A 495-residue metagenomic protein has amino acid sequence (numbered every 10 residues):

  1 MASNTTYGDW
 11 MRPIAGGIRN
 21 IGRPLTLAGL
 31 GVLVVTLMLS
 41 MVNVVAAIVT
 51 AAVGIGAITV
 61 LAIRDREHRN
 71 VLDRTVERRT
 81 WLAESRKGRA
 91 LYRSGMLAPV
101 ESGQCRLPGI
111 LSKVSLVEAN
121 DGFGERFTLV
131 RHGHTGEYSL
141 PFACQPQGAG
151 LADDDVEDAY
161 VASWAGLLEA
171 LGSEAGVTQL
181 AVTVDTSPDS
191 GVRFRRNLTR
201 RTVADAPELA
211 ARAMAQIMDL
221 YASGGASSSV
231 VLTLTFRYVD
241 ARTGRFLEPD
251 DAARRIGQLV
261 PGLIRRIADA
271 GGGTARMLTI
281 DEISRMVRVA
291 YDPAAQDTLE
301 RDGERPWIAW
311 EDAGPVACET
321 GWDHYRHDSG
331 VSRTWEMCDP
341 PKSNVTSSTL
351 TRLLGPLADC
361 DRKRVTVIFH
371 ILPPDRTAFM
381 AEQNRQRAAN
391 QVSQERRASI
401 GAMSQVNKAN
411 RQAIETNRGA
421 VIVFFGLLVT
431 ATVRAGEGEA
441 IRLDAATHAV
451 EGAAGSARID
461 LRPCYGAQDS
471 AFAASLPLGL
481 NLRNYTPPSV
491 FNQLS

Functional and structural regions predicted by a protein language model:
A2-Y7, M11-P24, A46-S495: Extended, folded cores of ATP/NTP-driven motor/assembly subunits in large transport and secretion machines
A28-M38, G54-I58: Hydrophobic, membrane-inserted alpha-helices
V35-V49: Membrane-interfacial hairpin junctions
